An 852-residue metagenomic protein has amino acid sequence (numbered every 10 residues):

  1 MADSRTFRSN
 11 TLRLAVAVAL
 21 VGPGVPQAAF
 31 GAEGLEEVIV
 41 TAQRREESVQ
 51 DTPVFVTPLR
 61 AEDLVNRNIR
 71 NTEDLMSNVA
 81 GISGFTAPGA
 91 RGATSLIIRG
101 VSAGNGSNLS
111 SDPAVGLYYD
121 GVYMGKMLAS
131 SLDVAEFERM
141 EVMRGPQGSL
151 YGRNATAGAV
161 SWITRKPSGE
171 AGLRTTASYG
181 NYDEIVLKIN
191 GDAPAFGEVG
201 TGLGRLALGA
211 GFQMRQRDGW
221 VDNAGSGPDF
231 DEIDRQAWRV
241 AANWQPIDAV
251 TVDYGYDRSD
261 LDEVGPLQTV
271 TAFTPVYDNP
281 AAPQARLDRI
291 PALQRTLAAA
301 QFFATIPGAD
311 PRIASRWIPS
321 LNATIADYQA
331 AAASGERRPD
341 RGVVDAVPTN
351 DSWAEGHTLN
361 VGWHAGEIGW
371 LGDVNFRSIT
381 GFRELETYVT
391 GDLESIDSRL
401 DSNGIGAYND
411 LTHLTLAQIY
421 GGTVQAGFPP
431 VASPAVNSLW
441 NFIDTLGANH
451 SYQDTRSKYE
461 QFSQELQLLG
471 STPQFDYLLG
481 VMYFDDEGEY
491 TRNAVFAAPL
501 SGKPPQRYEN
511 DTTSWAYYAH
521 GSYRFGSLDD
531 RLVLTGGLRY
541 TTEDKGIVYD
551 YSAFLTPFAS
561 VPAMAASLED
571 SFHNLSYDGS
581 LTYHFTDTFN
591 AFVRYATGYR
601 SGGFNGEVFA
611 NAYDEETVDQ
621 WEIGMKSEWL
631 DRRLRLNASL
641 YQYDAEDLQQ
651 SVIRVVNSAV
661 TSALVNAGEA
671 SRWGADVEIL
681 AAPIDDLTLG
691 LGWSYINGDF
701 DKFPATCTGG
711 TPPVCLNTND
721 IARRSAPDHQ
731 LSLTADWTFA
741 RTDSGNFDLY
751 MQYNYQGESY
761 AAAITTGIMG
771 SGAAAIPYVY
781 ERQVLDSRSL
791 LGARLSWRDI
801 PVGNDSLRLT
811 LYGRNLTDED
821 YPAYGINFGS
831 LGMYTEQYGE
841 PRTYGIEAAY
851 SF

Functional and structural regions predicted by a protein language model:
A15-A17, D192, F462, Q467-L469 (+6 more regions): Conserved C-terminal beta-signal and adjacent last beta-strands/turns of outer-membrane beta-barrel proteins
G34-E170, I623: Acidic, small-polar-rich N-terminal luminal/periplasmic segments of exported/outer-membrane proteins
P113-A114, K126, A135-R144, S149-W238 (+4 more regions): Outer-membrane beta-barrel translocator/receptor signature
G172-A177, D222-P228, V343-V347, S402-N403 (+12 more regions): Extracellular loop and loop/strand-boundary signature of outer-membrane beta-barrel proteins
I233-Y477, R635-L636: Outer-membrane beta-barrel domain signature, strongest for Gram-negative TonB-dependent receptors and also present
N243-Q245, L468-L469, G480-F484, Y508-Y643: Structural signature of Gram-negative outer-membrane beta-barrels, strongest in the C-terminal barrel of TonB-dependent
N360-H364, D373-L393, H584, N590-R600 (+3 more regions): Membrane-embedded beta-barrel scaffold of Gram-negative outer-membrane proteins
D476-L478, S527-L528, L534, Q642-D644 (+2 more regions): Gram-negative outer-membrane beta-barrel transporters
